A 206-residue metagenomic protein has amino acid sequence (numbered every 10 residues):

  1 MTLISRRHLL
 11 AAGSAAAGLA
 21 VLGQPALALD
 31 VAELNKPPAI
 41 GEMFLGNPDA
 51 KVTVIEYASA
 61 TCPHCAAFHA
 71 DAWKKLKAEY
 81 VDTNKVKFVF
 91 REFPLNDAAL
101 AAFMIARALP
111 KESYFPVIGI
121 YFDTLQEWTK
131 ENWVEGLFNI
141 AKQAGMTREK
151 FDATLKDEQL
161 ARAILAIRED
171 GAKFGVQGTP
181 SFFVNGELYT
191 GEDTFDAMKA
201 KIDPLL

Functional and structural regions predicted by a protein language model:
T2-I4, H8-P94, L165-R168, A172 (+1 more regions): Extracytoplasmic thiol/disulfide redox context detector
P94-T179, F183-E187, F195-D196, A200-L206: Cysteine-centric redox/oxidoreductase cores and disulfide-bonded domains
